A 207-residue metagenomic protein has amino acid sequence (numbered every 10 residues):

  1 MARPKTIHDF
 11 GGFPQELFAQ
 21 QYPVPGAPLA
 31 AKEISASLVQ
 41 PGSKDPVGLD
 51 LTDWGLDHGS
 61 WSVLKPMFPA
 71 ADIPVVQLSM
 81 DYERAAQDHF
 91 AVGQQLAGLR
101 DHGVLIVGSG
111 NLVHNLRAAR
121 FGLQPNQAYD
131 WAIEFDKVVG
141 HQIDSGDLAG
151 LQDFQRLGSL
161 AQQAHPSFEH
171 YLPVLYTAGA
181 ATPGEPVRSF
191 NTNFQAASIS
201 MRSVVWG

Functional and structural regions predicted by a protein language model:
M1-L49: A short aromatic-anchored loop/beta-hairpin motif
A2, H8-G11, P25, D57 (+5 more regions): Generic, ordered loop/turn and secondary-structure boundary motif
D9-E16, F68-Q77, Q152: Short, basic/glycine-rich phosphate-binding loops at helix/coil junctions that contact nucleotide phosphates
G12-F13, L49, S60, Q94 (+1 more regions): Intrinsically disordered, low-complexity regions
L17-P25, S79-A86, A161: Flexible, glycine/proline-enriched loop segments at strand-loop-helix junctions that form or flank small-ligand binding
K32-D88: Internal, conserved structured core segments that host functional sites
E33-A36, Q40, I73-P74, Y82-R84 (+3 more regions): Surface-exposed, charge/polar-rich loops and edge strands
D45-G48, G103-V107: Short, structured loop/turn "capping" segments at alpha-beta junctions
